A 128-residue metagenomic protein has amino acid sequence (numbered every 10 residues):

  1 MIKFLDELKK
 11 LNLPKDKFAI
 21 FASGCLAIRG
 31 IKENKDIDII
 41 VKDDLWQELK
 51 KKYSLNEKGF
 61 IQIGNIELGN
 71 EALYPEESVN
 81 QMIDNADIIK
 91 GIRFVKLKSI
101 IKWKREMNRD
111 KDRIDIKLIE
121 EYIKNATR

Functional and structural regions predicted by a protein language model:
M1-R128: Compositionally biased terminal segments of proteins
